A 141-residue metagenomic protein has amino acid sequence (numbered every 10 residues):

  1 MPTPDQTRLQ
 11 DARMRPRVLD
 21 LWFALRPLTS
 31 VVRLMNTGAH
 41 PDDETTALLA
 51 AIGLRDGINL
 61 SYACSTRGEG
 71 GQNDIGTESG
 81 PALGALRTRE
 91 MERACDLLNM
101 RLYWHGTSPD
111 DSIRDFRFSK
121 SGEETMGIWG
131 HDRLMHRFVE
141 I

Functional and structural regions predicted by a protein language model:
P2-I141: Active-site beta-strand->loop->alpha-helix modules in alpha/beta enzyme cores, enriched in Gly/His/Asp(Glu)
